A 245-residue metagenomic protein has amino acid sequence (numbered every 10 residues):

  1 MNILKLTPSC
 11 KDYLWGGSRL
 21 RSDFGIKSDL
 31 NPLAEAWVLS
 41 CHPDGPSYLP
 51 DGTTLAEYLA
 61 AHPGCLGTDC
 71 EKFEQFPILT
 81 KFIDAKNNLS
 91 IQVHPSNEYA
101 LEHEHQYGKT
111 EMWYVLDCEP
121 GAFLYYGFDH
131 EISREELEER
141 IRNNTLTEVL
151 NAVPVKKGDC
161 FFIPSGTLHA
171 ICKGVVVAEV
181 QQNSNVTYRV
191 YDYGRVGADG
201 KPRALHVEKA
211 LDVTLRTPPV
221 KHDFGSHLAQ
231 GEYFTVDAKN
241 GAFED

Functional and structural regions predicted by a protein language model:
M1-I132, T187, D192-P219, V236: Transition-metal
I91, P154-K173, Q182: Conserved metal-binding segment of the jelly-roll/cupin
S96, P164-G166, G174, A242-D245: Tight coil/turn sites that cap or link beta-strands
R134-F162: Active-site glycine-rich loop that binds ribose-phosphate moieties when present
F162, E179, T235-A238: Structured core elements
V177-A178, N185: RNA substrate-recognition surfaces in RNA-acting enzymes
D223-D245: Acidic/His-leaning functional-site neighborhoods
